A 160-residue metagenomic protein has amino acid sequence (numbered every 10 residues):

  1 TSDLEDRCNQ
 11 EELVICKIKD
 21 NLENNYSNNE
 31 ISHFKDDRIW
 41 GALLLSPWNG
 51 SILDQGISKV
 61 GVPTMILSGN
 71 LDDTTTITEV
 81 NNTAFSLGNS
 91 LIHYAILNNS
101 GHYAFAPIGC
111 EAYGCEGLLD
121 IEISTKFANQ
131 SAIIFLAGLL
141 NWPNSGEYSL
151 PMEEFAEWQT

Functional and structural regions predicted by a protein language model:
T1-E5, L91-I108: Short, solvent-exposed beta-strand-terminating loops
T1-G56: Primarily recognizes the serine-hydrolase "nucleophile elbow" in alpha/beta-hydrolase and SGNH/GDSL folds
L43-S46, L67, L97-N98: Alpha/beta-hydrolase-fold catalytic nucleophile elbow
G50-S51, L71-T75, H102: Acidic catalytic loop of the alpha/beta-hydrolase fold
G56, T78-E79, F105-C110: Short aromatic-enriched loop/helix-cap "lid" or pocket-rim segments at secondary-structure transitions that line
V60, I66-S68: Short beta-strand/loop motif that positions the catalytic acidic residue of the alpha/beta-hydrolase fold
V62, T75-S86: Short alpha-helix in the alpha/beta-hydrolase fold that links the catalytic acid
N99-G101, I108-T160: Alpha/beta-hydrolase-fold serine-hydrolase catalytic core, especially in secreted/extracellular enzymes
